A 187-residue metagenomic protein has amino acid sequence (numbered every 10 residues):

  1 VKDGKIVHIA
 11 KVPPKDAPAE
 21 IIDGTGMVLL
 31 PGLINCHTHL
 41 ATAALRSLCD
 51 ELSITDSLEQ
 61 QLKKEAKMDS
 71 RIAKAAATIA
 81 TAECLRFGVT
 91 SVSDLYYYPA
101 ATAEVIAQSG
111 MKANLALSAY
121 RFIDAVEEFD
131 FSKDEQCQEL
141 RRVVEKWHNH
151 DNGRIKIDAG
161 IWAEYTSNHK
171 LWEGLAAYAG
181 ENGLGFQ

Functional and structural regions predicted by a protein language model:
V1-L30: Histidine-rich, glycine-flanked metal-binding segment
G4, G26, H37, G88 (+2 more regions): Divalent metal-coordination and catalytic microenvironments
K11-V12, I34, R46: Residue-level structural signal for beta-strand termini and adjacent loop
E20-I22, I34, N114: Hydrophobic/aromatic beta-strand patches that form the interior of the parallel beta-sheet core in alpha/beta enzyme
G32-A43, G185-Q187: Histidine-centered catalytic micro-motifs
A44-A75, N114-D134: Active-site gating loops and adjacent loop-to-helix segments of metal-dependent hydrolytic enzymes
A66-P99: Hydrophobic alpha-helical hairpins/lids featuring a short glycine-rich hinge
A103-Q187: Metal-coordinating catalytic core of metallo-dependent amide/deamination hydrolases
